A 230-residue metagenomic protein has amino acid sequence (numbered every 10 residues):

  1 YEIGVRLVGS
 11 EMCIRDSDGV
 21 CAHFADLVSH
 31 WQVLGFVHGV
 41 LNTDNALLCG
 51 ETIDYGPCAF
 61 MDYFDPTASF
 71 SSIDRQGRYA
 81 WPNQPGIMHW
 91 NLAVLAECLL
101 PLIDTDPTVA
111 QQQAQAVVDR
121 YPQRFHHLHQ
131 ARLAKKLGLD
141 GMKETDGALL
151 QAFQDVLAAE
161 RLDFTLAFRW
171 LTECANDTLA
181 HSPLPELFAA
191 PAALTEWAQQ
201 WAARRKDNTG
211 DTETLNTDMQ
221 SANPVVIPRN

Functional and structural regions predicted by a protein language model:
Y1-I14: Single conserved hydrophobic/aromatic residue that forms the stacking wall/gate of nucleotide- or nucleobase-binding
V5, L34, G39: Residue immediately N-terminal to the catalytic "proton-acceptor" Asp in the protein kinase catalytic loop
R6, D26, H30, E97-C98: Residue-level signal for well-ordered alpha-helical scaffold segments within enzymatic catalytic domains
M12, F24, F125: Alpha-helical transition-metal enzyme core signature, strongest for iron centers
G19, R75-N230: Regulatory N- and C-terminal appendages and interdomain linkers associated with kinase/kinase-like NTP transferase
V20-L34: Phosphate/ATP-binding catalytic cores across multiple sugar-kinase/actin-like superfamilies, primarily ASKHA
V37-H38, N42-P101: Catalytic activation segment of kinase domains across protein kinase-like and atypical kinase folds
